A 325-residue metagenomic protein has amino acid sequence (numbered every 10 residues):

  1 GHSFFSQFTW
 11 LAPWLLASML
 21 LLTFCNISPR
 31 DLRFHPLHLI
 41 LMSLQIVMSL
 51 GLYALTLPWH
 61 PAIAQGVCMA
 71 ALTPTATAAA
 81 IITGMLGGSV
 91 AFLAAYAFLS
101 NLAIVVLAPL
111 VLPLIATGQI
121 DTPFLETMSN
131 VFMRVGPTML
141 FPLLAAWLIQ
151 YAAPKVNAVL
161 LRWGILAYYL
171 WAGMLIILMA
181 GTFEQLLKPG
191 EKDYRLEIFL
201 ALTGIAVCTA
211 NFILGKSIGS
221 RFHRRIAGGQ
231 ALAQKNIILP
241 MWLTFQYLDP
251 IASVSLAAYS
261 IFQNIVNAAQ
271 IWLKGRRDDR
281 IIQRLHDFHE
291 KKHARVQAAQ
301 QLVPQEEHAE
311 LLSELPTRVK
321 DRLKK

Functional and structural regions predicted by a protein language model:
G1-K324: Alpha-helical transmembrane segments of multi-pass small-molecule/ion transporters
